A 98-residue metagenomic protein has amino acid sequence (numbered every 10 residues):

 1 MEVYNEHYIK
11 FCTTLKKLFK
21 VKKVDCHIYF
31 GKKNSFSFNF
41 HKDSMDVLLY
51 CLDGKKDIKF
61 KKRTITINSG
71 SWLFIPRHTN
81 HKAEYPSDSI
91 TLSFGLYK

Functional and structural regions predicted by a protein language model:
M1-S71, T79-K98: Active-site region of the double-stranded beta-helix
